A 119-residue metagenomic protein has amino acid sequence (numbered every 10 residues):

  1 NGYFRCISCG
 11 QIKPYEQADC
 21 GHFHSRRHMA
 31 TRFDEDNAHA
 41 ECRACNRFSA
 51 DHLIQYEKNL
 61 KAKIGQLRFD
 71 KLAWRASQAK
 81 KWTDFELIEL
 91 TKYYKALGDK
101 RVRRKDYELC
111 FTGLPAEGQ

Functional and structural regions predicted by a protein language model:
N1-R5, K80-D84: Short, charged surface segments at domain edges that flank catalytic/cofactor-binding sites
R5-A38: Histidine-centered nuclease catalytic patch
P14, A38-G65: Short Cys/His-centered divalent metal-binding micro-motifs
R26-A38, K61-A76: Short microdomains enriched in Cys/His and/or Lys/Arg
Q55, N59, L67-K71, E86-E89 (+1 more regions): Exposed alpha-helical structural elements
I88-E117: Long, compositionally biased
